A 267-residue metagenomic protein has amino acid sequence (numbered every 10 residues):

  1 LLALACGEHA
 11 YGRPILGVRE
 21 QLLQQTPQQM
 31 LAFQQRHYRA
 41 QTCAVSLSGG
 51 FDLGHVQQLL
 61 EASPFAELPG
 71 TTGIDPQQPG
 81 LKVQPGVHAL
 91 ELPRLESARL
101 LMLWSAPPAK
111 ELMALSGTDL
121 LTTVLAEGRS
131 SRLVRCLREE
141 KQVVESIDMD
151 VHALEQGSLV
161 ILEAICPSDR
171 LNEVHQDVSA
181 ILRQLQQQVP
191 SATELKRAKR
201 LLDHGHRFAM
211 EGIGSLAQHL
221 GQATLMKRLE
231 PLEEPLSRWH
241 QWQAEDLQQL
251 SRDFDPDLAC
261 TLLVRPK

Functional and structural regions predicted by a protein language model:
L1-T72, E139-K267: Charge-rich, well-structured scaffold segments of protease-associated domains
A3, G70-S131, L263: His/Glu-based metal-binding/catalytic segments typifying zinc-dependent metallopeptidases
S130-E140: Short amphipathic alpha-helix segments
